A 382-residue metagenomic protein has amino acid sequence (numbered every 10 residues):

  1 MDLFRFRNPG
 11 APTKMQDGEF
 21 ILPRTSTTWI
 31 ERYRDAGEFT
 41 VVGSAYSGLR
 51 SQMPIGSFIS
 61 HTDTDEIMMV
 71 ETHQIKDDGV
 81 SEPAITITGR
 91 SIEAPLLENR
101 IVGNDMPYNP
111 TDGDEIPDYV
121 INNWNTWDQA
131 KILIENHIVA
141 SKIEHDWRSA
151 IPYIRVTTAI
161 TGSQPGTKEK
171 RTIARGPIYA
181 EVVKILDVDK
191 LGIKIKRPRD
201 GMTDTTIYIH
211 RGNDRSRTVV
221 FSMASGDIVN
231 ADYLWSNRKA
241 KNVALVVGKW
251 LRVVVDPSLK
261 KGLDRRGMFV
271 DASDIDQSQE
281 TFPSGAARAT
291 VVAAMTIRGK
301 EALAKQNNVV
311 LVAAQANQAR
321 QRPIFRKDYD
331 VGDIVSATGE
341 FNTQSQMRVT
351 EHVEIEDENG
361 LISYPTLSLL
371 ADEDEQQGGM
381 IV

Functional and structural regions predicted by a protein language model:
M1-D128: Beta-strand-rich assembly/attachment modules of structural machines
M1-K14, T206-I207, V243-V246, V335-A337: Short polybasic amphipathic segments
L22-L49, S225-V382: An acidic/polar, Gly/Ser/Thr-rich interaction patch typically located in mid-to-C-terminal regions of proteins
Q52-F58, A174-G176, G332: Glycine-centered loop/turn motifs
I59-R90, K194-K196, I334-P365: Short beta-strand and beta-hairpin "edge-sheet" elements
V70, D189, I193, A294-I297: Short, solvent-exposed beta-alpha or beta-beta edge segments that form flexible loop/patches at the rim of ligand
K76, I92-P95, N213, W250-R252 (+1 more regions): Short loop/turn segments at secondary-structure transitions that flank enzyme active sites
I92-S236: Charged- and aromatic-enriched interaction segments used to assemble and dock large macromolecular complexes
